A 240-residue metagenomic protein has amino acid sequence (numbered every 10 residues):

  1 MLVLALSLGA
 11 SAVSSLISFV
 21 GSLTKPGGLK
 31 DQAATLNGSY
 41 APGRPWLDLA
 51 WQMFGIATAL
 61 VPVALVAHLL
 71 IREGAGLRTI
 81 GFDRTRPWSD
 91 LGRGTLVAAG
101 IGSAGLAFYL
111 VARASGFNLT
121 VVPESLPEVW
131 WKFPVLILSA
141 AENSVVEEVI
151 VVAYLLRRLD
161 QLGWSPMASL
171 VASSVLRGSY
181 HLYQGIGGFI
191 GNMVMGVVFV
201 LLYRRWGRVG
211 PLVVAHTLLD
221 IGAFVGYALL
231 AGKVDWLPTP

Functional and structural regions predicted by a protein language model:
M1-L8, Y40-W51, A75-L106, E128 (+1 more regions): Interfacial transmembrane-helix boundary/kink motif in multi-pass membrane proteins
M1-T79, F224-P240: N-terminal, membrane-interfacial amphipathic/helix-forming hydrophobic leader that caps and precedes the first
L2, L6, A50-T58, S89-V97 (+5 more regions): Alpha-helical transmembrane segments of integral membrane proteins
A10-A12, G102-L106, L110-P240: Transmembrane helix-loop-helix hairpins at the membrane interface of multi-pass integral membrane proteins
K30-Q32, R44, R72, R78 (+7 more regions): Arginine residue identity/basic-tract feature
A59-E124, S174: A contiguous, well-structured "functional interface" segment within a domain
